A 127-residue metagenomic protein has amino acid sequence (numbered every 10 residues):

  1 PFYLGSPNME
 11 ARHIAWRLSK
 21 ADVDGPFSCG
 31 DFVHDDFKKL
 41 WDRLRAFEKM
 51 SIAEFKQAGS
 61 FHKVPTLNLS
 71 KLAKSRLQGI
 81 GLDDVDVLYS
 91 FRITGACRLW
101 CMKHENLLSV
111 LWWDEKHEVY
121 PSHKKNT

Functional and structural regions predicted by a protein language model:
P1-G95, K103, L107-T127: Basic, Lys/Arg-enriched alpha-helical interface segments
